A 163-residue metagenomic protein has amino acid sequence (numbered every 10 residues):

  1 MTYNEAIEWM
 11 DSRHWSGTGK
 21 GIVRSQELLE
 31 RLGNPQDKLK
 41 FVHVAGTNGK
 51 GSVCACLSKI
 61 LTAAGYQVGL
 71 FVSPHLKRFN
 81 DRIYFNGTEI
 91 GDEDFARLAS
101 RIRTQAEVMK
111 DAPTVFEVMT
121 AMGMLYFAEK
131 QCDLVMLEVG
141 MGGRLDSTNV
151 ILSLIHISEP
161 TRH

Functional and structural regions predicted by a protein language model:
M1-G46, V53, K59-A64, F71 (+1 more regions): Short functional linear segments
S16, M141, H163: Flexible, active-site-proximal loop/turn residues at the rims of small-molecule/cofactor binding pockets and catalytic
I22, E27-E30, N34-D37, A63-I151: ATP-dependent carboxylate-amine ligase catalytic core
H43, Y84, H156: Conserved beta-strand segments that form the floor/walls of ligand-binding pockets within enzyme and binding domains
G46-G49, E138: Conserved phosphate-binding and hydrolysis motifs of nucleotide-dependent enzymes
T47, V53, T120, T148 (+1 more regions): Ser/Thr-centric signal marking residues that sit in or immediately flank functional binding/regulatory motifs
L57, G123, I157: Aromatic/hydrophobic pocket-lining residues that form π-stacking "cages" and hydrophobic walls in ligand
I155-H163: Conserved small/polar residues in nucleotide/adenosyl-binding loops
